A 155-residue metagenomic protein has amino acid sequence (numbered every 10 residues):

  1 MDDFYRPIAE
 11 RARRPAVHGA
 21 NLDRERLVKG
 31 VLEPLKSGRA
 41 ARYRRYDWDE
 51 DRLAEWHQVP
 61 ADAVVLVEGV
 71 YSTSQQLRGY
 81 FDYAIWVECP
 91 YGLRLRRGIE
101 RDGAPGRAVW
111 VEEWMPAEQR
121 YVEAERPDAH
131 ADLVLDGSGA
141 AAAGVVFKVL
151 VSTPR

Functional and structural regions predicted by a protein language model:
M1-F4: A short hydrophobic beta-strand->loop->alpha-helix junction that borders the nucleotide-binding pocket of P-loop NTPases
R6-I8, S74-Q75, R94, A142-G144: Conserved protein kinase catalytic core
R6-Q58, A63-V65: Conserved nucleotide-sensing/catalytic segment adjacent to the nucleotide-binding pocket in NTP-handling enzymes
A16-A20, S74, G103, R120: Alpha-helix initiation/capping motif
R52-D102: ATP-dependent NMP and nucleoside kinases share a basic, alpha-helical "lid"
G79, Y83, V87, R96 (+4 more regions): NTP-dependent small-molecule kinase module
G92, P105-A117: Anionic, Ser/Thr-rich low-complexity intrinsically disordered regions
